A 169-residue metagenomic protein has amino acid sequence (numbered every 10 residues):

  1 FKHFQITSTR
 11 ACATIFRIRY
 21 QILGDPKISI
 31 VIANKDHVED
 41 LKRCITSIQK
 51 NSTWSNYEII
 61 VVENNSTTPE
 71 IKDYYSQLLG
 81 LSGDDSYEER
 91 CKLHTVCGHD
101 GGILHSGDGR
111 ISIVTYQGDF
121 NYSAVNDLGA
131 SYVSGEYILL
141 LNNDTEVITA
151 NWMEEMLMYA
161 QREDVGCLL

Functional and structural regions predicted by a protein language model:
F1-C44, N65-T67, D73-S76, G80: Non-catalytic membrane-proximal stalk/linker segments that position and tether the catalytic domains
D36, E63-S66, F120, D144: Conserved short acidic donor-positioning loop in nucleotide-sugar-dependent glycosyltransferases
Q49-T115: Acidic donor-binding segment of Leloir-type glycosyltransferases
Y116, L141-N143: Catalytic metal- and UDP-sugar-binding loop of GT-A-like glycosyltransferases, i.e., residues flanking the conserved
Y116-V133, N151: Glycine-rich, basic loop-to-helix element that forms the pyrophosphate-binding segment of sugar-nucleotide handling
I138: Short aromatic/hydrophobic "clamp" motif used to bind/position activated sugar donors
T145-L169: Conserved donor NDP-sugar-binding/catalytic core segment of glycosyltransferases
